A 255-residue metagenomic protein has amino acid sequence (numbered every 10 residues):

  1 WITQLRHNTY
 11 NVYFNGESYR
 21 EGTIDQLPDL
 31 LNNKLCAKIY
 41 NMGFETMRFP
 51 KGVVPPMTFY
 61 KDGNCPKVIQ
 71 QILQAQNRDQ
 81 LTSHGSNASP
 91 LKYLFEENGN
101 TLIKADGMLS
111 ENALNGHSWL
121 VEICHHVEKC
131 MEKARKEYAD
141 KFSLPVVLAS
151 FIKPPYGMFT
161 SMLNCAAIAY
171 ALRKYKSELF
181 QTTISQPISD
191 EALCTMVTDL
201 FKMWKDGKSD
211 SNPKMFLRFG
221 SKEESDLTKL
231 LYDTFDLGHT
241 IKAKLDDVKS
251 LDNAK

Functional and structural regions predicted by a protein language model:
W1-K255: Extended alpha-helical scaffold and adjacent linker segments that couple domains and build interaction/assembly
